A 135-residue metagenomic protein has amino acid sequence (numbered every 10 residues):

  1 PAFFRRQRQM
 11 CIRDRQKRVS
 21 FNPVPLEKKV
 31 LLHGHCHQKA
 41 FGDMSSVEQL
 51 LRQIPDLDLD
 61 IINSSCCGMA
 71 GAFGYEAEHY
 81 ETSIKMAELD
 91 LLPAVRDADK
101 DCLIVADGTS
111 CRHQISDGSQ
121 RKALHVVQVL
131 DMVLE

Functional and structural regions predicted by a protein language model:
P1-I12: Single conserved hydrophobic/aromatic residue that forms the stacking wall/gate of nucleotide- or nucleobase-binding
R6, K29, H35-E135: Cofactor-cradling patches in redox/metallo enzymes
I12-R15, V105-D107: Short amphipathic alpha-helical surface micro-motifs
R13-S20, S46: Glycine-rich, charged/polar anion/phosphate-binding loops that engage phosphate groups from diverse ligands
F21-V24, I115: Replace "in large, NTP-powered and nucleic-acid-processing enzymes" with "in large, NTP-powered factors and other
V24-V30: A short, charged/proline- and glycine-enriched loop that marks the coil->beta-strand transition at the N-terminal
